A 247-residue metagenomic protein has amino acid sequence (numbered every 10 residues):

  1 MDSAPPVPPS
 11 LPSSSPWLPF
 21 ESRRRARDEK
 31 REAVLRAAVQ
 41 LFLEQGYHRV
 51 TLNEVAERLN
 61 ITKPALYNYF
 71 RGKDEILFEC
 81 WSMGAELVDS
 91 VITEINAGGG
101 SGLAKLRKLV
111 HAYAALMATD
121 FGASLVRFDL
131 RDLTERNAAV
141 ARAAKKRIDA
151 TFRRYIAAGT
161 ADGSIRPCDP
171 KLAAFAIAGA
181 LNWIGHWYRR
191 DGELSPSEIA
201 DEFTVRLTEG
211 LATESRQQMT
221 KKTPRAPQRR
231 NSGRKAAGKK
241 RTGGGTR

Functional and structural regions predicted by a protein language model:
M1-L18, A112-L116, D149-A161, A180 (+1 more regions): C-terminal peripheral helix-coil segments that are non-catalytic and often amphipathic
M1-Q45, V50-I61, E75-F78, R230-G233 (+1 more regions): Basic, helix-initiating cap at the start of DNA-binding domains
E29, A33-Q40, E44, R58 (+7 more regions): Alpha-helical structural segments
P64: Key DNA-contact positions within bacterial/archaeal DNA-binding proteins
Y67-F70, D74: A short His-aromatic
L103-K108, A139-A144, T160-A176, L194-E202: All-alpha amphipathic helical-bundle segments outside canonical DNA-binding/catalytic cores that form hydrophobic
A114-R154, A161, H186: Short secondary-structure transition hinges
A123-F128, C168, Q218-T220: Short, hydrophobic secondary-structure boundary micro-motifs
